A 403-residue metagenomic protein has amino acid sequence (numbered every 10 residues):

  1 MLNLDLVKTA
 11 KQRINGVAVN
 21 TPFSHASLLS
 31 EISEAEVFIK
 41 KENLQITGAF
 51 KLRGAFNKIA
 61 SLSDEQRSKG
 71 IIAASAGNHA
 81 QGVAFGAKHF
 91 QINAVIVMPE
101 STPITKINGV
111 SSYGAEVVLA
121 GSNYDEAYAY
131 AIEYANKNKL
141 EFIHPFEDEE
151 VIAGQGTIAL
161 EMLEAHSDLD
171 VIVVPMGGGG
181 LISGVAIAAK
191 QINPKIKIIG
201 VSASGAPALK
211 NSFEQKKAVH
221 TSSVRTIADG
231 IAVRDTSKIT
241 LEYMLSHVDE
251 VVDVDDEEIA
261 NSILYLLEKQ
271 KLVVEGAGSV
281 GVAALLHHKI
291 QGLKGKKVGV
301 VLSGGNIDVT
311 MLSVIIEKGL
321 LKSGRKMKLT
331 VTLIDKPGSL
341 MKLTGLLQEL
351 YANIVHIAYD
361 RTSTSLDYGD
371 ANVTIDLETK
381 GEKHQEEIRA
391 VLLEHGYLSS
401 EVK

Functional and structural regions predicted by a protein language model:
M1-K403: PLP-dependent amino-acid enzyme catalytic core
